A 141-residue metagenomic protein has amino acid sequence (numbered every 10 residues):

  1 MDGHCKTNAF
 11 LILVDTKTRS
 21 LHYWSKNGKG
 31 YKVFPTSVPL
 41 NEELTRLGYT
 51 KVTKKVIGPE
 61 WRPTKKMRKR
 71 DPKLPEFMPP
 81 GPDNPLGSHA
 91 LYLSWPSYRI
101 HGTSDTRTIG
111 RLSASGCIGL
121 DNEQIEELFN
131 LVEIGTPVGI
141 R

Functional and structural regions predicted by a protein language model:
M1-K66, R70, E76-P82, L86-L91: Cell wall/extracellular polymer interaction/catalysis modules
T7, L47, K66-R141: Exported/periplasmic cell-wall-interacting domains
